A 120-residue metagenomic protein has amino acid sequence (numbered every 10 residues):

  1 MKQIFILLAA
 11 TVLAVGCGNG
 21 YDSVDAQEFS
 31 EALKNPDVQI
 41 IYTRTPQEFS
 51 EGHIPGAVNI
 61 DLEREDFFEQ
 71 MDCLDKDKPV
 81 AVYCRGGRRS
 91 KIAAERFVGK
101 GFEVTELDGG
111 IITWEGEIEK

Functional and structural regions predicted by a protein language model:
M1-V15: Sec-dependent bacterial lipoprotein signal peptides
Q3, C17-A32, D37-V38, Q47-P79 (+1 more regions): Rhodanese-like catalytic fold shared by cysteine-dependent sulfurtransferases and DSP/PTP-type phosphatases
A10-T11, T45-Q47: Intrinsically disordered, low-complexity boundary segments flanking structured domains
I40-Y42: Structural scaffold elements adjacent to functional motifs in cytosolic proteins
